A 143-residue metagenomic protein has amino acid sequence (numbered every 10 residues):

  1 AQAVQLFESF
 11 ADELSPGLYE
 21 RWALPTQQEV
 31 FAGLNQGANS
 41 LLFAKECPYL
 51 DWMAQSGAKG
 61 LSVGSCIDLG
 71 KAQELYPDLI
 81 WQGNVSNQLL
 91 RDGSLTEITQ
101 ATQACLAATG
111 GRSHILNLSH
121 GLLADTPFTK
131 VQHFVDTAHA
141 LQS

Functional and structural regions predicted by a protein language model:
A1-S143: Active-site loop segments of alpha/beta catalytic cores
